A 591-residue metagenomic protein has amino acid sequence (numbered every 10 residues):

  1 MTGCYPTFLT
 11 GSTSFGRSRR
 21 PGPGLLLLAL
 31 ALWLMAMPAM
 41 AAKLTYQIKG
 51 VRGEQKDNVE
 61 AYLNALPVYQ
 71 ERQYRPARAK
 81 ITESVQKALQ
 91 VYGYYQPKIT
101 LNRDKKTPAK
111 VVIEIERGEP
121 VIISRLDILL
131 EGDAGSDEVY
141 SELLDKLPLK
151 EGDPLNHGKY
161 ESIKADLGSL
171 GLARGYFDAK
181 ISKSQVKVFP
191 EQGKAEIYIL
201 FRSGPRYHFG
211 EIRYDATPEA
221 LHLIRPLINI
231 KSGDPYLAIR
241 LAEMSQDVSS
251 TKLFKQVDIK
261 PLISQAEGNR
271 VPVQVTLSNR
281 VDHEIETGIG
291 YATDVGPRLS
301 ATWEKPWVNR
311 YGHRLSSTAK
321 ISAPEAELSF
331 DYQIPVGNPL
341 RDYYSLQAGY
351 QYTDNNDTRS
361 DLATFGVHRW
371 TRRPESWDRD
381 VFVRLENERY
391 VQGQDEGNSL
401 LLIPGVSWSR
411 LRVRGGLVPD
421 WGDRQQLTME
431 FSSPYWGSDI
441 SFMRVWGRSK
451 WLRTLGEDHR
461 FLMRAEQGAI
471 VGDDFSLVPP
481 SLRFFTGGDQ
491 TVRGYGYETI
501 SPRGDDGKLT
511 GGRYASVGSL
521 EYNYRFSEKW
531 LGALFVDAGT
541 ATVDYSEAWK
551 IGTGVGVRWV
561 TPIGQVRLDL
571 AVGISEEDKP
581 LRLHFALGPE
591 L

Functional and structural regions predicted by a protein language model:
M1-R19: N-terminal secretory signal peptides that target proteins for export/translocation
L26-L34: Hydrophobic helical h-region of N-terminal Sec-dependent signal peptides in bacterial secretory/periplasmic proteins
A36-P38: N-terminal signal peptide c-region/cleavage motif recognized by signal peptidases
M40-E54, A61-T293, T302, S316-I334 (+2 more regions): Periplasmic polypeptide-binding modules associated with outer-membrane biogenesis and secretion
D133, D137-E138, E142, L237-Q426 (+6 more regions): Gram-negative/organellar outer-membrane beta-barrel architecture
S250, V391-Q394, L401-F526, F535-A538 (+3 more regions): C-terminal outer-membrane beta-barrel translocator/porin domains of Gram-negative envelope proteins and their
L531-L534, Y545-A548: Generic long, charged, amphipathic alpha-helical segments
E547-V555, W559-T561, V572: Strand-loop-strand
